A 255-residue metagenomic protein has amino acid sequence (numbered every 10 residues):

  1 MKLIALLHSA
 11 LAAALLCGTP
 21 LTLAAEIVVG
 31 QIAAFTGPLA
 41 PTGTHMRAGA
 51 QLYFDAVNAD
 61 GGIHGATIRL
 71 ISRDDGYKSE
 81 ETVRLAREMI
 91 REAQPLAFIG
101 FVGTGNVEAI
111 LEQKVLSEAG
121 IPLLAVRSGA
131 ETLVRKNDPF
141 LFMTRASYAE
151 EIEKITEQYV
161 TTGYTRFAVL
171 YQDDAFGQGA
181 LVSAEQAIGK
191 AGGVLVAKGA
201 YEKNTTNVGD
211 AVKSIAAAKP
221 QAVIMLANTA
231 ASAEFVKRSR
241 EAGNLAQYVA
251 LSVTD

Functional and structural regions predicted by a protein language model:
M1-A5: Positively charged n-region of N-terminal signal peptides that target proteins for export
T19-A24: Sec/Tat signal peptide C-region and signal peptidase I cleavage site
A25-V28, G65-I68, E92-A97, S117-P122 (+5 more regions): Loop/turn elements at helix/coil->beta-strand transitions in domains of secreted/extracellular proteins
E26-G43, R166-L170: Short beta-strand segments enriched in small/hydrophobic residues
V28, P41-H45, G61-T132, E202-V208 (+1 more regions): Beta-alpha junction/loop-to-helix N-cap segments that form part of ligand/metal-binding clefts
L39-A48, A175-G179: Glycine- and acidic-residue-enriched helix-capping/strand-helix junction motifs
R47-L70, G189-G193: Signal peptide-proximal N-terminal region of secreted/periplasmic/extracellular or secretory-lumen proteins
E81-R84, A130-T132, P139-G243: Extracellular/periplasmic Venus flytrap/periplasmic-binding protein
